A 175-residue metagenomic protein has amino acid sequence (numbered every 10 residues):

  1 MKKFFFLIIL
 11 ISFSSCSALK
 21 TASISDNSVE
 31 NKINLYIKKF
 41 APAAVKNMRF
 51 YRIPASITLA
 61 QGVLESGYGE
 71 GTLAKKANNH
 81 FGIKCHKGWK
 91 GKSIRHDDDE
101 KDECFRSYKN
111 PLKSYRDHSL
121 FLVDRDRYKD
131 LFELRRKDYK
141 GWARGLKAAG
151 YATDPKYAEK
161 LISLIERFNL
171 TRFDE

Functional and structural regions predicted by a protein language model:
F4-F13: Sec-dependent N-terminal signal peptides
C16-E175: Catalytic cores of secreted/periplasmic lytic hydrolases that degrade extracellular macromolecules
